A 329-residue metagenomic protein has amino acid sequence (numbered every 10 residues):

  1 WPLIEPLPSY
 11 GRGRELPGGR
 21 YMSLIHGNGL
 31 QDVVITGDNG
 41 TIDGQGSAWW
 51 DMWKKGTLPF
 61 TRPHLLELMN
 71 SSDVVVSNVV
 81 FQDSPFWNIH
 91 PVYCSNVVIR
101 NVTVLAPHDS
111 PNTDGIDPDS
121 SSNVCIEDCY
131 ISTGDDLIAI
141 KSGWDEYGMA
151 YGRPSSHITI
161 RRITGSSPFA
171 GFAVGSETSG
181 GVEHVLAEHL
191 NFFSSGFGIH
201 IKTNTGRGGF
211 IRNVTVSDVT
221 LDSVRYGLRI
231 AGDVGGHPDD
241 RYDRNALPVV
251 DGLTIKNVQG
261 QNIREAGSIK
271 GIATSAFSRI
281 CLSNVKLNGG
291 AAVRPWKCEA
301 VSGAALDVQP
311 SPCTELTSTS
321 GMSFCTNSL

Functional and structural regions predicted by a protein language model:
W1-L329: Extracellular/periplasmic carbohydrate-active domains that bind, remodel, or depolymerize complex polysaccharides
